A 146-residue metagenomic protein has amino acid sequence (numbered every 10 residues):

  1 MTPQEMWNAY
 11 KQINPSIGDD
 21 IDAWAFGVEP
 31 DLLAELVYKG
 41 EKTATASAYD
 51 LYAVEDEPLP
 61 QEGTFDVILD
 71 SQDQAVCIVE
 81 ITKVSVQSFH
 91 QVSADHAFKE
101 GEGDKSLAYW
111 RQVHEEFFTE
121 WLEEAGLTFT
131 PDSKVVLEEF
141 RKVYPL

Functional and structural regions predicted by a protein language model:
M1-I78, Q87-L146: Mixed-charge, low-complexity intrinsically disordered regions
